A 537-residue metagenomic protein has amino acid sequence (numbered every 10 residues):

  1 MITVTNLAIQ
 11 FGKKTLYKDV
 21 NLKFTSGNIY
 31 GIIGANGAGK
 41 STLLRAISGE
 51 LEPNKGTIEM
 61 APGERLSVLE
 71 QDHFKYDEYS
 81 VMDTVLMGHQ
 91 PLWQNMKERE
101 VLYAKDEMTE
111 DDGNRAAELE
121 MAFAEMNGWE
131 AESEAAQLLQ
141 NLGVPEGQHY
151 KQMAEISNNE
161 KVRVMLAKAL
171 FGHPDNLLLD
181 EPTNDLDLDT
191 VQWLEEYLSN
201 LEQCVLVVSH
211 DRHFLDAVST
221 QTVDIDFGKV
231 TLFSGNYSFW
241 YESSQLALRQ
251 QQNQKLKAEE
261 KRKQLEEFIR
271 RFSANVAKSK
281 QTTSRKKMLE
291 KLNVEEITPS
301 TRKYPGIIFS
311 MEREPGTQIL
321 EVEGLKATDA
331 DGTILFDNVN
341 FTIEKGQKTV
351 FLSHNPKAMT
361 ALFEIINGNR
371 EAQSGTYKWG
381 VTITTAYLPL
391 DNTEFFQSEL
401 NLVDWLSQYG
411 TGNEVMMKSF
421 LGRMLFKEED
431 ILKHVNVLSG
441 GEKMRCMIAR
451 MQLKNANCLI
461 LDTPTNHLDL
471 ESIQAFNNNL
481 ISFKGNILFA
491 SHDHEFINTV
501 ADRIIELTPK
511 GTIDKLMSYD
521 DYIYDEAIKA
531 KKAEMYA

Functional and structural regions predicted by a protein language model:
M1-N253, E312-A537: ABC ATP-binding cassette signature C-motif
G113, L186, T283-V294: Extended non-transmembrane interhelical loops and adjacent amphipathic helices of multipass membrane proteins
M121, R271-F272, P305-F309, D404: Short hinge/gating elements
A136-L142, E267, R271, K287-L292: Short amphipathic coiled-coil heptad-repeat segments
Q251-R271, K278-K287, K303, Y524-A537: ABC ATPase nucleotide-binding domains
A277-Q281, K291-T301, K378: Proline-centered turn/helix-capping motifs that create local helix->coil transitions or kinks
I297-E321: Amphipathic heptad-repeat alpha-helical coiled-coil/stalk segments that mediate oligomerization, filament/stalk
